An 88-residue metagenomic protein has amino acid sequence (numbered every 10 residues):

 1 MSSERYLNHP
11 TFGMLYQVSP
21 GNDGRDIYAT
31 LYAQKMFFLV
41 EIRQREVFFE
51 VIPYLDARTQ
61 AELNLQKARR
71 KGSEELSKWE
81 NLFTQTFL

Functional and structural regions predicted by a protein language model:
M1-S3, E74-S77, F83-L88: Short intrinsically disordered terminal tails
R5-H9: A short beta-strand micro-motif
T11-S73: Acidic, low-complexity, intrinsically disordered interaction modules
F12, L39, L82, T86-L88: Short, aromatic- and cysteine-enriched interfacial helices/patches that mediate contacts at lipid membranes
